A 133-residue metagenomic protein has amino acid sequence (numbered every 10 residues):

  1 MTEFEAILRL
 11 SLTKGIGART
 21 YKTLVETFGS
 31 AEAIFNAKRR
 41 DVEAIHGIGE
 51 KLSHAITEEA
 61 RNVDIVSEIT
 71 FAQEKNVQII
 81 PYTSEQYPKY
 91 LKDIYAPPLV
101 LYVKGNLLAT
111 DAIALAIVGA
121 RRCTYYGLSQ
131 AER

Functional and structural regions predicted by a protein language model:
M1-R133: Short, positively charged patches
